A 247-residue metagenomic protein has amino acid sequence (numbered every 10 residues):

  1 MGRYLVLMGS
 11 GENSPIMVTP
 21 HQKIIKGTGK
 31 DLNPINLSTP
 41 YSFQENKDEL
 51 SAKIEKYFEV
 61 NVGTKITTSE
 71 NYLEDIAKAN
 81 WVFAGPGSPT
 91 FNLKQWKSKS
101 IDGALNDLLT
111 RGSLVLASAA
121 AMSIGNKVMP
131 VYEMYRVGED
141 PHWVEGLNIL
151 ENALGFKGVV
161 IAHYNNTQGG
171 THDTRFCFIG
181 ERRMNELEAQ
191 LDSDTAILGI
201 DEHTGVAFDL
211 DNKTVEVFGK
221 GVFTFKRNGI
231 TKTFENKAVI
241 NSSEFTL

Functional and structural regions predicted by a protein language model:
M1-K30, Y41-A52, P130, M134-L247: C-terminal and late-domain segments of enzyme folds
L7, K65-T68, F83-A84, V115-A117 (+1 more regions): General beta-strand structural signal in soluble alpha/beta enzymes
E59-E74: A short, well-structured beta->alpha microelement
I76-A77, L109: A short, aliphatic-rich alpha-helical micro-motif
N80: Conserved acidic residues
F83-G85, L108-V128: Catalytic nucleophile loop
P89-K99, T171-D173: Glycine/threonine-rich flexible loop motifs
W96-R111: A short, gly/pro- and small-residue-rich
